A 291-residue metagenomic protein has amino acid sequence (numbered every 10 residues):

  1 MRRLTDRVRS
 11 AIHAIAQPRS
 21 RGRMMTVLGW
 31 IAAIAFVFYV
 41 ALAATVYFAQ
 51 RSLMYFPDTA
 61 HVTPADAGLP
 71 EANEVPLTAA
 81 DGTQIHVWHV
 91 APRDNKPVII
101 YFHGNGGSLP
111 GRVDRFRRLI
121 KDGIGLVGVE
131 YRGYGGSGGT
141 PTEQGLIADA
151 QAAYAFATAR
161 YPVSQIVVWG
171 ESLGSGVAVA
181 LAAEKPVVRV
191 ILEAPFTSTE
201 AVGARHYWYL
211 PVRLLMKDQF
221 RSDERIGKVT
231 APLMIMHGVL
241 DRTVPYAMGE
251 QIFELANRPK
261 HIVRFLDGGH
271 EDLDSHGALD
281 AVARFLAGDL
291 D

Functional and structural regions predicted by a protein language model:
F36-T78: An N-terminal hydrophobic leader/cap segment in hydrolases
A80-F156: Membrane-embedded segments
R115, S222, A231, P245-E254: Short alpha-helix in the alpha/beta-hydrolase fold that links the catalytic acid
A155-A159, V163-Y209, R225: Primarily recognizes the serine-hydrolase "nucleophile elbow" in alpha/beta-hydrolase and SGNH/GDSL folds
K228-T230, I235-H237, D241: Short beta-strand/loop motif that positions the catalytic acidic residue of the alpha/beta-hydrolase fold
V239-V244, H270-D272: Acidic catalytic loop of the alpha/beta-hydrolase fold
F253-E271: Catalytic histidine neighborhood in serine/cysteine hydrolases with alpha/beta-hydrolase-type architecture
L273-A287: Post-His helix in hydrolase/transferase enzymes
